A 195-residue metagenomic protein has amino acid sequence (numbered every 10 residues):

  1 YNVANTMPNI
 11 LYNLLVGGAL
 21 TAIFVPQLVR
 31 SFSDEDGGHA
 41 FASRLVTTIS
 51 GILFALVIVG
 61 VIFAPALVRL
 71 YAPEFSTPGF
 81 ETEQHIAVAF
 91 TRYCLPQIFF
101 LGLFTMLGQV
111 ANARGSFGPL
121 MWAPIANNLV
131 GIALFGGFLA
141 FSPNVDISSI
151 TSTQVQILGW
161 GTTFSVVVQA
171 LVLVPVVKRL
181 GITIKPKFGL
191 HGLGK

Functional and structural regions predicted by a protein language model:
Y1-K195: Membrane-embedded alpha-helical bundles of multi-pass transporters/translocases, especially carrier/permease families
